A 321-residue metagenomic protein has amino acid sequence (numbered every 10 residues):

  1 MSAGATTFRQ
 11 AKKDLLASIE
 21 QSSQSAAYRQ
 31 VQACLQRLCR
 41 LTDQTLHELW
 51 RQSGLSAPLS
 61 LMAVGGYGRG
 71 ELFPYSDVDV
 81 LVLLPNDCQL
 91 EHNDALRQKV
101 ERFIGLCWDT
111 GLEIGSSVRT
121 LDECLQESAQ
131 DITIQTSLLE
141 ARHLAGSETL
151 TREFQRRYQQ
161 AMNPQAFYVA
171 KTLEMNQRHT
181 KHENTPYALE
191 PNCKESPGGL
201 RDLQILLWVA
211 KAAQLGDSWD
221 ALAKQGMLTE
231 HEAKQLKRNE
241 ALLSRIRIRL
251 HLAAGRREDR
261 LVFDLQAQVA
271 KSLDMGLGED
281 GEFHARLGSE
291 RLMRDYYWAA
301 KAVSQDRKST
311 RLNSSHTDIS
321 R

Functional and structural regions predicted by a protein language model:
M1-A57, Y75, N184: N-terminal regions immediately upstream of nucleotidyltransferase
C39-D43, H47, S53, D94-T149 (+2 more regions): Conserved catalytic core of two-metal-ion nucleotidyltransferases
D43-H92, R97: Active-site nucleotide-donor binding segment shared across nucleotidyl transfer reactions
C88-E91, E101, T120, R152-Q155 (+2 more regions): Helix-loop-helix transmembrane hairpins and adjacent membrane-interface loops of multi-pass inner-membrane proteins
V118-E127, F263-Q268, R321: A glycine-rich phosphate-binding loop feature that marks nucleotide/adenosyl-phosphate handling sites
E127-P191: C-terminal or mid-to-C-terminal helical accessory/interaction module adjacent to the motor/catalytic core
M162-R307, R311: Conserved nucleotidyltransferase catalytic core and NTase-mimicking acidic/glycine-rich helix/loop elements in nucleic
L312-S320: Single conserved hydrophobic/aromatic residue that forms the stacking wall/gate of nucleotide- or nucleobase-binding
